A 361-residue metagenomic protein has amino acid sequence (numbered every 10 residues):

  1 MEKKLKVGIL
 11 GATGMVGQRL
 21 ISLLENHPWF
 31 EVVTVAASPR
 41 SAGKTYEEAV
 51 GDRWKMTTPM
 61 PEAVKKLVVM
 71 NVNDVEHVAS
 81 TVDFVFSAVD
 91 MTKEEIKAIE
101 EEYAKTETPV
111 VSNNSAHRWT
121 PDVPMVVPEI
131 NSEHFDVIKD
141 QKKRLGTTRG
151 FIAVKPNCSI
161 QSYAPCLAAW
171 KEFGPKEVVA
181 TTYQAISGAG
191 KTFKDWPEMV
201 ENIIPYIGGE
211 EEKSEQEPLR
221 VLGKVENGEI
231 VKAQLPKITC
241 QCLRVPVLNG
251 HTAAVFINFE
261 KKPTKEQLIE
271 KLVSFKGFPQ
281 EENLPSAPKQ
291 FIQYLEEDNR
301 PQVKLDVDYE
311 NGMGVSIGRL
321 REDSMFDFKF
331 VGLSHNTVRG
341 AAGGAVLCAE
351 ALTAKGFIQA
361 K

Functional and structural regions predicted by a protein language model:
E2-P205, K237, Y309, V315-S316 (+2 more regions): N-terminal Rossmann-like NAD(P) cofactor-binding subdomain of oxidoreductases, focused on the glycine-rich
S187-K361: Charged docking surfaces used in two-component/phosphorelay signaling
